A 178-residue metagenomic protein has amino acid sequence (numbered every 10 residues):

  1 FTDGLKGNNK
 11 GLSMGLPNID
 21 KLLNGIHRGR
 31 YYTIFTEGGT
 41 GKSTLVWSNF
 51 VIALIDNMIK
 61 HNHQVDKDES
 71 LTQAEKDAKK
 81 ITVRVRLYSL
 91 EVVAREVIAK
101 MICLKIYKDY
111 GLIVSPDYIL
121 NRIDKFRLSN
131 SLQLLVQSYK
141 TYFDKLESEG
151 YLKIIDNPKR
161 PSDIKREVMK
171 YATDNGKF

Functional and structural regions predicted by a protein language model:
F1-K21: N-terminal pre-Walker A segment at the start of P-loop NTPase domains
M14, K21, N57-G176: Cytosolic-facing regulatory segments adjacent to core modules
N24: Conserved A-loop
H27-T33, V83: Pre-Walker A (Motif I) flank of P-loop NTPase domains
G38: The conserved Walker
G41-K42: Conserved glycine(s) of the Walker
L45-N49: Hydrophobic positions on the alpha1 helix immediately C-terminal to the Walker A/P-loop
I52-A53: Internal alpha/beta scaffold segment
